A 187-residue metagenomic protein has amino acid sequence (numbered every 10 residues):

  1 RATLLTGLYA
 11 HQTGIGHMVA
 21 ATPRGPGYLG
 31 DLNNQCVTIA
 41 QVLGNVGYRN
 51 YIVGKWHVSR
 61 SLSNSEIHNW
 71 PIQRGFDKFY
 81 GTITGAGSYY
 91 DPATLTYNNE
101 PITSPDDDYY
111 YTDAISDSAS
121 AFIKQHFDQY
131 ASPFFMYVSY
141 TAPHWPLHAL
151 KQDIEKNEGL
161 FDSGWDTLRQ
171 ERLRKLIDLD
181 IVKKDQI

Functional and structural regions predicted by a protein language model:
R1-I187: Formylglycine-dependent sulfatase
